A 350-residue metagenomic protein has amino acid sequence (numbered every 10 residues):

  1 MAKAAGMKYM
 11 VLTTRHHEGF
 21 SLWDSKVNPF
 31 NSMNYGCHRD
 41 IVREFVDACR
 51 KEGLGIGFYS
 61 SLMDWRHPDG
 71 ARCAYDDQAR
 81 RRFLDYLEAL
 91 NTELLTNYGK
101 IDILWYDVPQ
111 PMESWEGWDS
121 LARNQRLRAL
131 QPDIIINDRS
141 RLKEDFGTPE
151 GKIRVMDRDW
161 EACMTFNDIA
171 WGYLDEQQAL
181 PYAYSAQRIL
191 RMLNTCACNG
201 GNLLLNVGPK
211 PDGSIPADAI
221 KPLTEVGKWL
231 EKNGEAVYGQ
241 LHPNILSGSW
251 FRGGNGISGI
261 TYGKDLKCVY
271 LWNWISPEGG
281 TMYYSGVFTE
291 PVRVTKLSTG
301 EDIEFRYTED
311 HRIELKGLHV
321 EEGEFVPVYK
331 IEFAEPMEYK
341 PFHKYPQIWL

Functional and structural regions predicted by a protein language model:
M1-L350: Mature catalytic domains of secreted/periplasmic carbohydrate-active enzymes
